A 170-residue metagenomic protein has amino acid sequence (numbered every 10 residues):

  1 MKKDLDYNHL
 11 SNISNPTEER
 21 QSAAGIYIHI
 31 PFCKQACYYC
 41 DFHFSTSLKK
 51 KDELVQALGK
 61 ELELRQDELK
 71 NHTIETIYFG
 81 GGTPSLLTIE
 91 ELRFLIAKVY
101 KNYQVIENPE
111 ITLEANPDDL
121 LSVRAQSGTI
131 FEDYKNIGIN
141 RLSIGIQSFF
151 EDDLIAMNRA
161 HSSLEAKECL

Functional and structural regions predicted by a protein language model:
M1-I26, N71-H72: N-terminal [4Fe-4S]-dependent radical SAM core
A24-I26, A36, E75, P109: A generic secondary-structure signal marking the coil-to-beta-strand transition
Y27-I28, G82: N-terminal transmembrane alpha-helices
H29-F42: Local cysteine-cluster metal-coordination motifs and their immediate loop/turn environment, predominantly Fe-S cluster
F44-E68, I74-L170: Conserved non-cysteine loop/helix-boundary elements of the Radical SAM core domain that shape
